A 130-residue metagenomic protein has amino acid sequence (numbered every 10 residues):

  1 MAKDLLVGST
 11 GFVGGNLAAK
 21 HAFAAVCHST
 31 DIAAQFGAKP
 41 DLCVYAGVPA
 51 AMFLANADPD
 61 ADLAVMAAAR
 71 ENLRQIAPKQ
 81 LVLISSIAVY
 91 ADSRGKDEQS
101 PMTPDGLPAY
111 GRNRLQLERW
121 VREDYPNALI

Functional and structural regions predicted by a protein language model:
M1-F23: N-terminal Rossmann NAD(P)H-binding glycine-rich loop of SDR-like oxidoreductase domains
D4, F23-C27, L81, N127-L129: Hydrophobic anchor at the start of a short beta-strand that flanks the dinucleotide cofactor-binding loop
V7, C43-A46, L81-I87, I130: SDR active-site strand-loop-helix element
A19-F23, E71-R74, R119-E123: Short, well-ordered alpha-helices that flank and scaffold nucleotide-derived cofactor binding pockets
H21-F23, K39-D41, P78, Y125: Short, well-ordered alpha-helix to beta-strand connector turns
I32-Q75, I87-G95: NAD(P)H-binding glycine-rich loop region in Rossmannoid oxidoreductase-like domains and their noncatalytic homologs
D60-A64, R94-I130: Catalytic helix-loop patch of NAD(P)-dependent Rossmann-fold dehydrogenases
